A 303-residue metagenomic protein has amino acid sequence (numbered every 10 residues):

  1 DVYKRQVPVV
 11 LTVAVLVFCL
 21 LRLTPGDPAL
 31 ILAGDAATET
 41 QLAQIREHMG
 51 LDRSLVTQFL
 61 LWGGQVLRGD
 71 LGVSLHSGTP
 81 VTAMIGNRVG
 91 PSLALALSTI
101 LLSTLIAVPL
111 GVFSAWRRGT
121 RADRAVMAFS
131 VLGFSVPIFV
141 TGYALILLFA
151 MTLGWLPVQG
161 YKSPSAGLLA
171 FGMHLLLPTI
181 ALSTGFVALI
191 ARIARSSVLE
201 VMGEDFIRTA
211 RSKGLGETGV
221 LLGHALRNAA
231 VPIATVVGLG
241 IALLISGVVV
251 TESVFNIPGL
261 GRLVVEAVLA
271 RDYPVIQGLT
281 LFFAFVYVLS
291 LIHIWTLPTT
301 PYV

Functional and structural regions predicted by a protein language model:
D1, V89-R124, I138, M151 (+1 more regions): Alpha-helical transmembrane segments of integral membrane proteins, especially multi-pass inner/plasma-membrane
V2-Y3, I294-T299, V303: Short, small-residue-biased leader/transition segments that mark boundaries at the very start of proteins
V9-L60, L153-H174: Hydrophobic alpha-helical transmembrane segments of membrane transport/permease proteins and related membrane-embedded
L16-L23, R53, G64, A128-Q159 (+2 more regions): Membrane-water interface segments at the C-terminal ends of transmembrane alpha-helices in multi-pass inner-membrane
A37-D70, L176, I207, N256-E266: Short hydrophobic, aromatic-rich alpha-helical segments embedded in or entering the lipid bilayer of multi-pass
E47-L55, L71-S77, V81, K162-L175 (+2 more regions): Membrane-interfacial helix-loop-helix junctions in multi-pass membrane proteins
D52-V108: An internal, D/E-rich "acidic patch" concept
